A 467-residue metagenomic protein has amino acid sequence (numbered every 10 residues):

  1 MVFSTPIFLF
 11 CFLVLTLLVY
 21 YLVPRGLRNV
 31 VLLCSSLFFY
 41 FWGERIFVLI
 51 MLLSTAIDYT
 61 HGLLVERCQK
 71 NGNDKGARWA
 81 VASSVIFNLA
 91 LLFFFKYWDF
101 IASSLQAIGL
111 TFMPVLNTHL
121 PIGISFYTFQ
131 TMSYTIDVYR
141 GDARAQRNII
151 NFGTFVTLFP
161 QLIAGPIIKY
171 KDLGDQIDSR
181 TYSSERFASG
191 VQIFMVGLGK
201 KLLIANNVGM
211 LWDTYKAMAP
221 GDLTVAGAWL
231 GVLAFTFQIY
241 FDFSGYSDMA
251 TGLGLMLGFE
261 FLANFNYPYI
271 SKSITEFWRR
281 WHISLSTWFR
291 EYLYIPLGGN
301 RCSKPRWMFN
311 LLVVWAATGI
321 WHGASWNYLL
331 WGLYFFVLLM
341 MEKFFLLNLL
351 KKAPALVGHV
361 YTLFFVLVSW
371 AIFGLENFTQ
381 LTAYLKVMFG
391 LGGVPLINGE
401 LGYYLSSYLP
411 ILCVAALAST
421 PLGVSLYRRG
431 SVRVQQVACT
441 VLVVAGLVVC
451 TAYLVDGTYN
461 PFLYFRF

Functional and structural regions predicted by a protein language model:
M1-R466: Membrane-embedded transmembrane alpha-helical bundles that form the catalytic cores of multi-pass lipid-modifying
